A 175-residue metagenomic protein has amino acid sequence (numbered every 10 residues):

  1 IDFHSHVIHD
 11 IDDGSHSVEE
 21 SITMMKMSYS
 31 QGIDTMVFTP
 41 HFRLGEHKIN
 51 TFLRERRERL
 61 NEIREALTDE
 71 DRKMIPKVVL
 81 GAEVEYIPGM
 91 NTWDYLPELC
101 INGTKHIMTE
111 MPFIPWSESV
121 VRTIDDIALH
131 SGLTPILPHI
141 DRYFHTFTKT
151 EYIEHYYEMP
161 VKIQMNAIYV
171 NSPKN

Functional and structural regions predicted by a protein language model:
I1-M74, E154: An N-terminally biased module of ancient metal coordination in phosphate/nucleic-acid-related enzymes
S5, H41-F42, E83-V84, I140 (+1 more regions): Active-site metal-binding loops of divalent metal-dependent hydrolases
V7-V18, M108-P115, V170: Active-site mouth loops of central-metabolism enzymes
H47-M165: Extended substrate/RNA-proximal surfaces in nucleic-acid metabolism proteins
P173-K174: Glycine- and Gly-Pro-enriched alpha-helical subdomains that act as flexible, kink-prone "lid/hinge" or packing modules
